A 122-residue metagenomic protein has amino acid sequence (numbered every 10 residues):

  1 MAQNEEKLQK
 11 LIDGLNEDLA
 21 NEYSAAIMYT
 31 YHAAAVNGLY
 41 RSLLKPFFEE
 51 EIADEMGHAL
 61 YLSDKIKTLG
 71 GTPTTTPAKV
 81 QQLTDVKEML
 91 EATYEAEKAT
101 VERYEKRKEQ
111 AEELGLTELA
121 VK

Functional and structural regions predicted by a protein language model:
M1-K122: Iron-associated oxidoreductase/ferritin-like identity signal
